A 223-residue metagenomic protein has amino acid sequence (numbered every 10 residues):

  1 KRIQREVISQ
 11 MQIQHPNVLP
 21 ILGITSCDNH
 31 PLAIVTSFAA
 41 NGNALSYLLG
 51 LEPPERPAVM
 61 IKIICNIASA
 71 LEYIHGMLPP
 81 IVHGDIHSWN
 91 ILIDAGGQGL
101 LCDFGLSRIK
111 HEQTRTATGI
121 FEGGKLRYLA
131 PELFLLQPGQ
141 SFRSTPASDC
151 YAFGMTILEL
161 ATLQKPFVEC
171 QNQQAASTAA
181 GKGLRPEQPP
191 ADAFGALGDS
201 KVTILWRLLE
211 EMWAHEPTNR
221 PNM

Functional and structural regions predicted by a protein language model:
I3, V7-I8: Regulatory alphaC helix of protein kinase catalytic domains
P20-L32: Short beta-strand micro-motifs within the conserved protein kinase catalytic domain, predominantly in the N-lobe
N29-N43: Conserved short submotifs of the Hanks-type protein kinase catalytic core that shape the nucleotide-binding pocket
G50-N66: Activation segment of protein kinase catalytic domains, centered on the conserved DFG
H75-I93: Catalytic-loop of the protein kinase fold
W89, D94-R127, F134-P138: Activation segment/activation loop of eukaryotic-type protein kinase catalytic domains
W213-M223: A conserved short helix/loop substructure at the end of the activation segment of eukaryotic-like protein kinase domains
